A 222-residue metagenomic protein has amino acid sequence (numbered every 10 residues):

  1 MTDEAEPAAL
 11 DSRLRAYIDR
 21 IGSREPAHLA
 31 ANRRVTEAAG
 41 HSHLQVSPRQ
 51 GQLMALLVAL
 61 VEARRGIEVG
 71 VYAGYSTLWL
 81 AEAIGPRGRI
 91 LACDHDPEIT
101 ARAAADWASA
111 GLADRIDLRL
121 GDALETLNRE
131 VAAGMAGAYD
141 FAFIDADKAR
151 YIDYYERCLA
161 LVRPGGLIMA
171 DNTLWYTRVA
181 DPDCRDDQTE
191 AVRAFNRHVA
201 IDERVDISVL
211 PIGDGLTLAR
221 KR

Functional and structural regions predicted by a protein language model:
M1-F141, K148-M169, T173-R222: A short alpha-helical cap/connector motif
